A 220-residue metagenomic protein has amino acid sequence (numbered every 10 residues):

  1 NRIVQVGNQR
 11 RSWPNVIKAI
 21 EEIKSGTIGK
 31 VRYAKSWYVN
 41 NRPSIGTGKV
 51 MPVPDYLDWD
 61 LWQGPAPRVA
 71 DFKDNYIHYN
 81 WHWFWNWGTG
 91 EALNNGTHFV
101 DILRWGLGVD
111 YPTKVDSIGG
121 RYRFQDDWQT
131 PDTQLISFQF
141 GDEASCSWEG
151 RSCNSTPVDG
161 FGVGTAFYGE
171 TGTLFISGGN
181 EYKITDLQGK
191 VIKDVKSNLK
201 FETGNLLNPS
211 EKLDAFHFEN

Functional and structural regions predicted by a protein language model:
N1-S12, G26: Beta-strand-loop-alpha-helix segment that lines the small-molecule cofactor/substrate pocket of alpha/beta enzymes
V4-G7, I23, K35-S36, G46: Alpha/beta-hydrolase
W13-E21: Glycine-/Pro-rich loop/turn segments that contact NAD(P) or position catalytic residues in Rossmann-like domains
I17-K18, K30, K35-N220: Contiguous beta-strand/loop segments that form the cofactor/metal-binding neighborhood of enzyme cores
